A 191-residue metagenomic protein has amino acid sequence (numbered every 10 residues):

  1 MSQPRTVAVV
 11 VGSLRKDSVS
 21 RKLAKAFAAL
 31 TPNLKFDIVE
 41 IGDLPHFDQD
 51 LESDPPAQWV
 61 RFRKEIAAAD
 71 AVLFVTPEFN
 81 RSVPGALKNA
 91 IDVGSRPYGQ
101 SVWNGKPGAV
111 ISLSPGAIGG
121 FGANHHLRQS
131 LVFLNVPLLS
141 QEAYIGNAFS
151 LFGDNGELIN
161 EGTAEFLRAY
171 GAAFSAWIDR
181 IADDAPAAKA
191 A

Functional and structural regions predicted by a protein language model:
S2-N33: N-terminal beta1-alpha1 ligand-phosphate binding loop
S2-P4, A8, P137-A191: Glycine-rich phosphate/pyrophosphate-binding loop and the adjoining helix
V7, S20, A24, L44 (+5 more regions): A general structural signal for well-ordered alpha-helical segments in protein cores
T31-D37, V136: A generic structural motif
D37-H46, A143-S150: Short connector loops at secondary-structure junctions
E40-Q58, D154: N-terminal beta-loop-helix "entrance" segment that forms/cooperates in small-molecule cofactor or anionic ligand
P55-L134: Helix-loop-strand module that forms the ligand-binding subsite of alpha/beta enzymes
